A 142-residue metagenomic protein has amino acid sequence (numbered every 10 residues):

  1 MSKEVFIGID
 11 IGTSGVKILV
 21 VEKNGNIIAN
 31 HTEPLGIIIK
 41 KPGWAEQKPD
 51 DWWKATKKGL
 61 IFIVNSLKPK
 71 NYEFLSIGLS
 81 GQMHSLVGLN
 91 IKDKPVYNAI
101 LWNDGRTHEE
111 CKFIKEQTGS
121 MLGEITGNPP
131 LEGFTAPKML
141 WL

Functional and structural regions predicted by a protein language model:
M1-Y97, E124: N-terminal glycine/serine-rich phosphate-binding loop of ATP-dependent small-molecule kinases, especially carbohydrate
K57, V87-W141: Glycine-rich phosphate-binding loop and adjoining helix at the ATP-binding site of ATP-dependent phosphoryl-transfer
